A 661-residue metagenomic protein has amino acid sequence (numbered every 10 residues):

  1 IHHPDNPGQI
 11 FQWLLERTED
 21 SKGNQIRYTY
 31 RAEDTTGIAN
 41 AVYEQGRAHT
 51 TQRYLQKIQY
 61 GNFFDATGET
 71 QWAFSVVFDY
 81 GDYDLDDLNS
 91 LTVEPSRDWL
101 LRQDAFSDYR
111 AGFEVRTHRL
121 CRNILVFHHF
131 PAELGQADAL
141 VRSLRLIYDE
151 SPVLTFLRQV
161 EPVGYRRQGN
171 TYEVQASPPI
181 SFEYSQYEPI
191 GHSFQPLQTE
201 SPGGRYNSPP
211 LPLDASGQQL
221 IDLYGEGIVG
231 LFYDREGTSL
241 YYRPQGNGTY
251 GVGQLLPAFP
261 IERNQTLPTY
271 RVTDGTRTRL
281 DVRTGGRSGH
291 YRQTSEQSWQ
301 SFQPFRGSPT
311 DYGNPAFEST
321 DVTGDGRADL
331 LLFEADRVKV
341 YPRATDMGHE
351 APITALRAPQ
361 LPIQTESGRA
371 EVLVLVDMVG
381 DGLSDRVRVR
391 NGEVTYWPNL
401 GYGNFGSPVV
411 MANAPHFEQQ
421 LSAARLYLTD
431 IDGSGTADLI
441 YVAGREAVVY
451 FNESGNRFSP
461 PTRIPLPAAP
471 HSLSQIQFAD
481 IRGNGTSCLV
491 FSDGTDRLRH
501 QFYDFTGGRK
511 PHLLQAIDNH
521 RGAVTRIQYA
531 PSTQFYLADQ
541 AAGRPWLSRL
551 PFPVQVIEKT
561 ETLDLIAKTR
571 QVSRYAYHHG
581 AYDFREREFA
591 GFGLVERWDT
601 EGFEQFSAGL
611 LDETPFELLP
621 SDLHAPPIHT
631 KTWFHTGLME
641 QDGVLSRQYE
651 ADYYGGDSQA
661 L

Functional and structural regions predicted by a protein language model:
I1-A437, A443-L661: Non-catalytic interaction/targeting regions
